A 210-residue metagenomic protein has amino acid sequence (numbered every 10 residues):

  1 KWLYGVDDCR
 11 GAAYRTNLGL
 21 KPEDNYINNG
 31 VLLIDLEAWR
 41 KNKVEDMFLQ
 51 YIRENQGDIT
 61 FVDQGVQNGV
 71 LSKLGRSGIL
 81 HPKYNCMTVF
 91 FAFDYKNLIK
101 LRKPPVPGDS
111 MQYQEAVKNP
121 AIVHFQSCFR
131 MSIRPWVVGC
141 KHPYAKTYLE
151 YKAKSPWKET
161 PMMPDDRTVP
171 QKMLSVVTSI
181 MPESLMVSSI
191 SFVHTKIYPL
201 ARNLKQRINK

Functional and structural regions predicted by a protein language model:
K1-N17: Conserved donor-nucleotide/metal-binding helix-loop-beta segment in metal-dependent transferases, i.e., the alpha-helix
N17-G19, D109: Eukaryotic intrinsically disordered and solvent-exposed regulatory patches
L20-V31: A recurrent flexible, glycine/aromatic-enriched loop bordering the glycosyltransferase active site that acts as
N29, I34-K210: A glycosyltransferase accessory/donor-loop signature
